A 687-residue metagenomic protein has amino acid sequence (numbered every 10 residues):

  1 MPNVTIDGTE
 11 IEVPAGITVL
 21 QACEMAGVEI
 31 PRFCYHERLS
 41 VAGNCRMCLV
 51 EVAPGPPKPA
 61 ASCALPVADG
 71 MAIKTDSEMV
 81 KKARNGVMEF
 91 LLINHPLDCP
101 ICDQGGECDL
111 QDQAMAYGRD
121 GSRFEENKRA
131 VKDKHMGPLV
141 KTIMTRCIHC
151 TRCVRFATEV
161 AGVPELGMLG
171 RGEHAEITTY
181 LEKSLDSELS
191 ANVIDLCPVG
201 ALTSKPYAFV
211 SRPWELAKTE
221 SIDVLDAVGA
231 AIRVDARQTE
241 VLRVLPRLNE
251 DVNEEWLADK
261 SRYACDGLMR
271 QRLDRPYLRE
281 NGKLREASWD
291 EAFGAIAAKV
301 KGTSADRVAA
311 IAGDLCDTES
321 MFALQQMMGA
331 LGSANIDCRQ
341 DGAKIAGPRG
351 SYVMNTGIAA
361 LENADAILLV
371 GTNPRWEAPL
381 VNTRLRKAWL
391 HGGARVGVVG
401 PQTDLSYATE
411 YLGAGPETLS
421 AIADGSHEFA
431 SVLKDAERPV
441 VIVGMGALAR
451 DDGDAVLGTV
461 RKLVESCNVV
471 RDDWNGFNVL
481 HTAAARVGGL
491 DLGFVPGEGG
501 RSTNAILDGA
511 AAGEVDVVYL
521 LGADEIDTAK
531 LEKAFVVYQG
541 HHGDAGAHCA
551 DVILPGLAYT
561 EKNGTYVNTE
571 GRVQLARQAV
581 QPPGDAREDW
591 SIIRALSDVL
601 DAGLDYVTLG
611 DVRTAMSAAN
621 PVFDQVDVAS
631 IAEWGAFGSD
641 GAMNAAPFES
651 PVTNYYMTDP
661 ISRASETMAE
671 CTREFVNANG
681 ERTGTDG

Functional and structural regions predicted by a protein language model:
N3, I17-Q21, D317, E588: Short, structural beta-strand-to-alpha-helix junction motif
N3-T5, D69-D76, I177-E182, L405-T409 (+3 more regions): Short beta-alpha connecting loops at secondary-structure transitions that line or flank enzyme active sites
I11-I17: Short, contiguous acidic and Ser/Thr-rich linear segments
V19-A53: A basic, amphipathic helix-loop patch mediating RNA/tRNA/ribosome contacts
R46-I232, R237-E240: Fe-S ferredoxin-like electron-transfer domains and their immediately adjacent linker/connector regions across
L92, P96, I143, H149-C150 (+8 more regions): Catalytic alpha/large subunits of respiratory electron-transfer oxidoreductases, centered on bis-MGD molybdoenzymes
L97-A130, V440, D454-A455, V580-S639: N-terminal leader/propeptide and maturation segments of large enzyme subunits in energy/redox metabolism and hydrolases
H135-L139, I367, I442-G444, V573-Q581: Flexible glycine/proline-enriched surface loops and loop-helix/loop-strand junctions
